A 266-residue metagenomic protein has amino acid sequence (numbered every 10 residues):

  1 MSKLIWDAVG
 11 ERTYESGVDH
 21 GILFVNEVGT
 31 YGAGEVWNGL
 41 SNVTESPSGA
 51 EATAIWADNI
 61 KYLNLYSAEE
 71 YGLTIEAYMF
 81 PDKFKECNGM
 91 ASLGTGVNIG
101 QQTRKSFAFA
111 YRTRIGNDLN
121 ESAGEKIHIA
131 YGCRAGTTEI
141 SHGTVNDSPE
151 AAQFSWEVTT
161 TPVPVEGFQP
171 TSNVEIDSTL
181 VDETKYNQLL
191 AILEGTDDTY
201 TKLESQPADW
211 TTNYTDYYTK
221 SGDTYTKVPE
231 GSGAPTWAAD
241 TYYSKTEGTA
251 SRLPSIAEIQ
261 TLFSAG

Functional and structural regions predicted by a protein language model:
M1-D82, A130-A151: Solvent-exposed edge beta-strands and adjacent loop segments that serve as assembly or binding interfaces
D7-V9, E15-F24, A108-R112, E125-G132 (+3 more regions): Ordered hydrophobic segments in well-structured contexts
K61-G136: Structured, beta-strand-rich domain cores that present glycine/charged loop surfaces used to bind extended ligands
I99-Q102, Q153-V158, D182-E183: Glycine-rich loops and low-complexity Gly/Arg-rich segments that provide flexible linkers or classic glycine-based
R112-E166: Short beta-strand and beta-hairpin "edge-sheet" elements
V165-G266: Intrinsically disordered, low-complexity terminal/linker regions enriched in Pro/Ser/Gly and acidic residues
